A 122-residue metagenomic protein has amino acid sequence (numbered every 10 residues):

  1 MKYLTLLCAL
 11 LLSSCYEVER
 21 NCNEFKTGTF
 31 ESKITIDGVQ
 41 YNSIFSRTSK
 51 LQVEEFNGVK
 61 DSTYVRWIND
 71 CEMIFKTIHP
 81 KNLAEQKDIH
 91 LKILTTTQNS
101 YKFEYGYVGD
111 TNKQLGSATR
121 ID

Functional and structural regions predicted by a protein language model:
M1-L4: Positively charged n-region of N-terminal signal peptides that target proteins for export
L11-S14: C-terminal motif of bacterial Sec signal peptides marking the signal peptidase cleavage site
Y16-V18: Bacterial signal peptide processing site
C22-G38: Tryptophan-anchored aromatic micro-motifs
Q40-I68: N-terminal glycine/threonine-rich, aromatic-flanked beta-hairpin/loop signature
E54, K102-L115: Short, exposed beta-strand-loop hairpins at the edges of beta-sheets in extracellular/periplasmic proteins
Y64-E72, I93-S100, R120-D122: A short, structured loop/turn motif at beta-sheet edges
F75-Q98: An anionic, turn-rich surface loop/hairpin at beta-sheet edges that serves as a generic interaction/coordination patch
